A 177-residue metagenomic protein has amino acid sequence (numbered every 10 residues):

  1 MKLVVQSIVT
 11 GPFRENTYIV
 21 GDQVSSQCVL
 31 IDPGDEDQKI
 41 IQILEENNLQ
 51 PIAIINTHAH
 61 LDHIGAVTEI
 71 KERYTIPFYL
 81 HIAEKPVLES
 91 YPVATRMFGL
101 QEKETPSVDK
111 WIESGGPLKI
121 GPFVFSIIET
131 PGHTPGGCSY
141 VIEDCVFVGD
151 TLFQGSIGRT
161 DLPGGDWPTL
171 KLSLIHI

Functional and structural regions predicted by a protein language model:
M1-N47, S139-G149: Conserved beta-strand hairpin/beta-sheet module of binuclear metal-dependent hydrolase folds, prominently
I8-V9, Q101-E102, V108-D109, E129-P131: Short Gly/Pro-enriched turn/cap motifs at secondary-structure boundaries
R14, C28, D35-K119: Active-site HxH/HxHxD metal-binding segment of metal-dependent hydrolases
V20, T57, T130: Conserved S/T- and glycine-rich ATP-binding loop of Class I adenylate-forming
V24-S25, D35, L61, G132 (+2 more regions): Short, glycine/acidic-enriched loop or turn micro-motifs at the edges of active sites
L49, V93-A94, P117, F123-I175: Metallo-beta-lactamase
T57, H176-I177: Conserved adenylation A10 loop of the ANL superfamily
